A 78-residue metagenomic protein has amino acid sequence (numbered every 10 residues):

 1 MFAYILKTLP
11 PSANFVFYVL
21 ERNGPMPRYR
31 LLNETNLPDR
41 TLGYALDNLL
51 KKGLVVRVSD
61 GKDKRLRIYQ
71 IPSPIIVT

Functional and structural regions predicted by a protein language model:
F2-A13, P27, V58-T78: Short, cationic-aromatic polyanion-contact patches
P11, N23, R40-T41: Residue-level recognition of alpha-helix initiation/capping sites
N14-L20: Hydrophobic residues on short alpha-helical segments
Y18, Y29, D47: Residues within the helices of the helix-turn-helix
R22-E34: Short acidic, hydrophobic short linear motifs in intrinsically disordered regions
L37-L50: Short amphipathic alpha-helical interaction segments
L50-D60: A short, conserved structural fragment
